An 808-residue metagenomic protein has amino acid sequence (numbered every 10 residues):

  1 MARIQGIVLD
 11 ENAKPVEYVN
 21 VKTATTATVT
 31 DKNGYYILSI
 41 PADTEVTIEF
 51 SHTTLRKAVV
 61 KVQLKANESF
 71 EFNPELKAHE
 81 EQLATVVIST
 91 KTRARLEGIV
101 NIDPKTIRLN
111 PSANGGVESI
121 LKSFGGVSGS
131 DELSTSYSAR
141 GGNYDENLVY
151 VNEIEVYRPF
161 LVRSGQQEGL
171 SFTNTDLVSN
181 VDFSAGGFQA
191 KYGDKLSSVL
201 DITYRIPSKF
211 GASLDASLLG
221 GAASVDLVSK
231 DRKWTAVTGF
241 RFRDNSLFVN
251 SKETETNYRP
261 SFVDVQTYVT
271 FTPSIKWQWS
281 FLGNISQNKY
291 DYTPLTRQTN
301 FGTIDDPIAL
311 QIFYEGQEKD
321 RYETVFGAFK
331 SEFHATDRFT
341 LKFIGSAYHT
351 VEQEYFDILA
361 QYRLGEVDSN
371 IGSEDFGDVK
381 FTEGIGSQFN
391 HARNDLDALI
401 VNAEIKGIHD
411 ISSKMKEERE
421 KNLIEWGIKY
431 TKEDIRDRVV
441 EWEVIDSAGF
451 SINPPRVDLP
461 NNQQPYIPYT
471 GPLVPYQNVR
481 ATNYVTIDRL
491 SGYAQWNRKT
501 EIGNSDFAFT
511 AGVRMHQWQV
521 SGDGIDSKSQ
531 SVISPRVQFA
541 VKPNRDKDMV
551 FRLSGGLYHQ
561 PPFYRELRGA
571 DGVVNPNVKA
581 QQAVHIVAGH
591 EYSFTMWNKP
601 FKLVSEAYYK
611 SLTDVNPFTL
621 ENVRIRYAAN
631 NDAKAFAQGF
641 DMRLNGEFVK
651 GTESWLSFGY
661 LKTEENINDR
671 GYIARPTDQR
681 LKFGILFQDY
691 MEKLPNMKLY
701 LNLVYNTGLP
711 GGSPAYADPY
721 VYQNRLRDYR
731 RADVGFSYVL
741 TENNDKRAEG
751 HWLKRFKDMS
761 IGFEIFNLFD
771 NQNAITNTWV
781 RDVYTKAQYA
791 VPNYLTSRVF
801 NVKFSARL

Functional and structural regions predicted by a protein language model:
M1, I7-K14, N20-K22, E49-L55 (+3 more regions): Short, acidic, small-residue-rich periplasmic hinge/interaction motif at the N-terminus of Gram-negative outer-membrane
T54-R56, Q63-A66, T92-F188, V199 (+1 more regions): Periplasmic N-terminal accessory/gating domains of Gram-negative outer-membrane beta-barrel systems
S213, L219-F242, E255-P294, Q317-F343 (+1 more regions): Transmembrane beta-barrel wall of Gram-negative outer-membrane proteins
T272-Q287, Q317-G524, V604-A607, W655: Face-selective signature of the C-terminal outer-membrane beta-barrel domain
T296, V541-V587, A607-A629, N702-D718 (+1 more regions): Surface-exposed extracellular loop regions of Gram-negative outer-membrane beta-barrel proteins, predominantly
K342-S346, Q353, R552, A580-F640 (+3 more regions): Membrane-embedded beta-barrel scaffold of Gram-negative outer-membrane proteins
I502-F507, Y609-S611, N630-S713, K803-R807: Gram-negative outer-membrane beta-barrel transporters
G651-S654, Y705-P714, Y738-L808: C-terminal beta-signal and adjacent terminal beta-strands/loops of Gram-negative outer-membrane beta-barrel proteins
